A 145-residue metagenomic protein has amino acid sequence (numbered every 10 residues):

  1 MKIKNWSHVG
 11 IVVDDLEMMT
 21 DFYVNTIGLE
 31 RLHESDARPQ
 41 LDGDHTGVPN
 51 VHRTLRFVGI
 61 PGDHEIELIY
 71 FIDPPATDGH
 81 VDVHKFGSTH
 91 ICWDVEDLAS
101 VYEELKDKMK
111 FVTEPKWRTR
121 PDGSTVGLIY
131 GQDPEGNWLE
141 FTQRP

Functional and structural regions predicted by a protein language model:
K2-S7: Extreme N-terminal starter segment of soluble prokaryotic enzymes
H8, H52, H90: Histidine-centered active-site/metal-ligand motif
G10-I11, W93: Glycosyltransferase donor-binding loop in the core domain
V12-D63, S100, S124, Y130: Core segments of cupin and vicinal oxygen chelate
L16-E17, I60-H64, Y70-W138: Vicinal oxygen chelate
E34, L68-I69: Short, conserved beta-strand edge motifs with alternating hydrophobic and charged residues
F141-P145: Short beta->alpha transition motifs characteristic of CBS
